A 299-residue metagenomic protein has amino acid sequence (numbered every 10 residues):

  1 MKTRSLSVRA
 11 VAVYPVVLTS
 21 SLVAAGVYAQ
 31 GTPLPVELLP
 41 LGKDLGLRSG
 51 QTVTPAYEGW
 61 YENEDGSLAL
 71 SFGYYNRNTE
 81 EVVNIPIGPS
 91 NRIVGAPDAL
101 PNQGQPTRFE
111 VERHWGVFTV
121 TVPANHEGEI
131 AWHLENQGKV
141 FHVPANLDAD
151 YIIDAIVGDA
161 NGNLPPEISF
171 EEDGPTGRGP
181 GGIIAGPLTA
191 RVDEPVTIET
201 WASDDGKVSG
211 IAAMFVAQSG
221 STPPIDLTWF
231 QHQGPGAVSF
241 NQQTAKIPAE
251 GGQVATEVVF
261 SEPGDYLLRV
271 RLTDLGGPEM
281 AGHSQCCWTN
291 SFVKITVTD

Functional and structural regions predicted by a protein language model:
K2-V16: Bacterial N-terminal signal peptides that target proteins for export
G31-P35, L41, L47-Y57, Y61-N63 (+5 more regions): Extracellular/lumenal mature domains of secreted and surface-exposed proteins
D65, E110-H114, N125, A190-P195: Solvent-exposed, conformationally flexible loop/turn segments
L68-Y74: Short, well-ordered beta-strand segments enriched in hydrophobic/aromatic residues
W115-T119: Ligand-binding face of N-terminal immunoglobulin V-set domains in extracellular IgSF glycoproteins
V122-H126, S261-P263: Surface-exposed, short loops/turns at beta-strand junctions within beta-sandwich domains
